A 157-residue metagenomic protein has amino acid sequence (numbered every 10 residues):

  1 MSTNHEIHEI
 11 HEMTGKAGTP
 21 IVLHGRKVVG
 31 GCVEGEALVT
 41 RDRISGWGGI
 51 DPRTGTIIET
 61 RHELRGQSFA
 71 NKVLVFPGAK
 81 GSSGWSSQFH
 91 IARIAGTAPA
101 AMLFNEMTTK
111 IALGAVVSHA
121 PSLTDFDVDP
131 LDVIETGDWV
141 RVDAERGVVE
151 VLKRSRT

Functional and structural regions predicted by a protein language model:
T3-G15: Short, low-complexity, charge-dense intrinsically disordered segments
G15-E150: Feature captures the catalytic cores and cofactor-binding loops of soluble hydro-lyases/lyases that act on carboxylate
V149-T157: Phosphate/diphosphate-binding glycine-rich loops and adjacent basic-rich segments that engage nucleotide
